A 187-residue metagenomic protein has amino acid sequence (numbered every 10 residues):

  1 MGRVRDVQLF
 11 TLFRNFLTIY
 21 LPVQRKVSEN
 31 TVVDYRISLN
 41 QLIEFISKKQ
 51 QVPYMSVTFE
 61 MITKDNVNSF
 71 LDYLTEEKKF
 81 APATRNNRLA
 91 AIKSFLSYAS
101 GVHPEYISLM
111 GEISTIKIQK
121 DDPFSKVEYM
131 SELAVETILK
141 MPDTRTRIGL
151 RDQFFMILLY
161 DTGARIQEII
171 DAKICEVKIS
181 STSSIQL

Functional and structural regions predicted by a protein language model:
M1-L187: Conserved catalytic core of the tyrosine transesterase superfamily
